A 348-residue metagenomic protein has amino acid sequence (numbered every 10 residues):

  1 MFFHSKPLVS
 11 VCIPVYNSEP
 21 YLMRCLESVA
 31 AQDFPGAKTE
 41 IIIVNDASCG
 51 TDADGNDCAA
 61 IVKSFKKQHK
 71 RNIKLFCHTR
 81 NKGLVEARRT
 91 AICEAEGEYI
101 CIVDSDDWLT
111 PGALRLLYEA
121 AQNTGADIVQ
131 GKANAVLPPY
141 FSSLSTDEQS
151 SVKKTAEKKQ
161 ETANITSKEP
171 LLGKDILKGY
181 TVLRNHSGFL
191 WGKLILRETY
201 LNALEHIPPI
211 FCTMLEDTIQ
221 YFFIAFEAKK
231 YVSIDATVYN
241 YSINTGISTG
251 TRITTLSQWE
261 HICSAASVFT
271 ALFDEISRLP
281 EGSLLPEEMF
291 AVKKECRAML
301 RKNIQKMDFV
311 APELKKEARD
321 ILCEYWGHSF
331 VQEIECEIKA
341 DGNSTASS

Functional and structural regions predicted by a protein language model:
M1, N123-A126, I165, R297-S348: Membrane-interface aromatic/basic loop that binds lipid-linked glycans or pyrophosphate carriers, typified by
P7-S10, E40, I219: Cell-envelope/extracellular polymer assembly enzymes that use nucleotide-activated donors
V9-Y21, C25, Q32, V44-D46: A conserved hydrophobic helix/loop-capping motif in glycosyltransferases and polysaccharide synthases
M23-E27, A59, R89, G97 (+1 more regions): Short alpha-helix within the catalytic core of nucleotide-sugar-dependent glycosyltransferases
L26-C77: Acidic donor-binding segment of Leloir-type glycosyltransferases
H78-A95, I102: Glycine-rich, basic loop-to-helix element that forms the pyrophosphate-binding segment of sugar-nucleotide handling
W108-V232, Y241-W259: Donor-binding/catalytic cores of nucleotide-activated saccharide and glycerol-phosphate transferases/polymerases
V238-T245, T251-S283, L300-S329: Catalytic core of nucleotide-sugar-dependent glycosyltransferases
